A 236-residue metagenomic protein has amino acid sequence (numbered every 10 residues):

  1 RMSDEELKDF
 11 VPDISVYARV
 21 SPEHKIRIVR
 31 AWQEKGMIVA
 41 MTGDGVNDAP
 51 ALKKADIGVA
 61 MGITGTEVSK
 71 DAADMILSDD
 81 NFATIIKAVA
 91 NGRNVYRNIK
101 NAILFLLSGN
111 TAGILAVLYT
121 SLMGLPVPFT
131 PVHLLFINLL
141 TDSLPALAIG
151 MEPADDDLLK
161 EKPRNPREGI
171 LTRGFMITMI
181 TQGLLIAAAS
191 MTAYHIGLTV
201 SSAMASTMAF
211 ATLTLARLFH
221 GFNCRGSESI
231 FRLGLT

Functional and structural regions predicted by a protein language model:
R1-M41, A55, A60-F231: Membrane-embedded transport module
D48: Conserved cytosolic catalytic loops of P-type ATPases
L52: Basic, alpha-helical nucleic-acid-binding regions used in initiation and control of genome expression
R232-T236: Cytoplasmic-side transmembrane-helix entry/capping segments in multi-pass membrane proteins
